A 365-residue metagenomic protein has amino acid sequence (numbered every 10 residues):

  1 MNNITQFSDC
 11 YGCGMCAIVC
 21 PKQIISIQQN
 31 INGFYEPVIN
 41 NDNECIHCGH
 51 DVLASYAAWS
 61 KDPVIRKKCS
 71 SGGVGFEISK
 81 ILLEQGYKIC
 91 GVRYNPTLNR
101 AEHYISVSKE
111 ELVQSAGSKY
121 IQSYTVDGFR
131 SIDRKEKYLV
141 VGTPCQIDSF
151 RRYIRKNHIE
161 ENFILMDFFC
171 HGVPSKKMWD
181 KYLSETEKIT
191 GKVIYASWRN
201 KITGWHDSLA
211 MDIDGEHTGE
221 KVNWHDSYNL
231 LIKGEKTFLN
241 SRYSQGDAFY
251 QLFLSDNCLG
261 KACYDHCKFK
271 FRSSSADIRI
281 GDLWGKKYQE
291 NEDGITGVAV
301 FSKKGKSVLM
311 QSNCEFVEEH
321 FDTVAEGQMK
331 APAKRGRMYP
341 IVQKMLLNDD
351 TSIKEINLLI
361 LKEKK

Functional and structural regions predicted by a protein language model:
M1-I4, I31-I39, Y243-F249: Short Cys/His-rich Zn2+-coordinating modules
M1-N3, M15-F34, E44-V52, S273 (+1 more regions): Iron-sulfur cluster-binding cysteine motifs and their immediate structural context in ferredoxin-like electron-transfer
I4-Q6, Y11: Accessory, usually C-terminal, subdomains that scaffold auxiliary metal cofactors
D9, C16-V19, E44, A262-H266: The −1 position to Zn-ligating cysteines in a subset of zinc-ribbon hairpins
N30, N40-D42, V92-Y94: Acidic/polar N-terminal loop/beta-strand segments that form early-domain functional surfaces
V52-K365: Iron-sulfur-associated redox domains of electron-transfer enzymes in respiratory and anaerobic energy metabolism
